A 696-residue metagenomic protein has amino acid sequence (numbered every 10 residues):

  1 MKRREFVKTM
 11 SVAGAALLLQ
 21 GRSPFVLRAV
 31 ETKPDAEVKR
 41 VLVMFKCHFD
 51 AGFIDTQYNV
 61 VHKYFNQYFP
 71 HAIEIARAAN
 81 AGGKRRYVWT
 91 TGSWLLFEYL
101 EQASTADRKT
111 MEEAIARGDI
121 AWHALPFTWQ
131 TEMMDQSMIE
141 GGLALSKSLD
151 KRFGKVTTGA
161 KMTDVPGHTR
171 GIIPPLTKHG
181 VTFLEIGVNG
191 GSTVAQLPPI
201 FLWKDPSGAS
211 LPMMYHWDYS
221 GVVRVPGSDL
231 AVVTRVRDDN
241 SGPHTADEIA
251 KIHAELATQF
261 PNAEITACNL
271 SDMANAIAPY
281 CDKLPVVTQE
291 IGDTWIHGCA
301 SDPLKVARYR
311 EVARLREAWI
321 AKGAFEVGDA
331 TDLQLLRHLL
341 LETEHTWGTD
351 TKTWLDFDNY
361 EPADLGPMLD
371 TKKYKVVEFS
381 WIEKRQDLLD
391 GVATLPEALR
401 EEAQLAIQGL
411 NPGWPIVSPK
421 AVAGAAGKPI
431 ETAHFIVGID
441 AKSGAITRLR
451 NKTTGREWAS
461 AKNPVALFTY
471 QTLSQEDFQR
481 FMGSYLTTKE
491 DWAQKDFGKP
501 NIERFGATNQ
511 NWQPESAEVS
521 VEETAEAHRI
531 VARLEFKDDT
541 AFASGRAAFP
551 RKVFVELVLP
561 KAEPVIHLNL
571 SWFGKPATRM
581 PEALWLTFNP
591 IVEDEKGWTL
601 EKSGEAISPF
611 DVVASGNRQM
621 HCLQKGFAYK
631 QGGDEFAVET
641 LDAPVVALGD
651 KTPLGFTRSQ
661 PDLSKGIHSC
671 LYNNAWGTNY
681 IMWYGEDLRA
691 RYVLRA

Functional and structural regions predicted by a protein language model:
E5-V26: N-terminal export signals
V12-A13, E31-L388, E522-A696: Catalytic-domain carbohydrate-binding cleft regions of carbohydrate-active enzymes
Q20-G21, T245, P396, P560: Generic structural signal for alpha-helix starts
D329, L333, L341-W572, Y684-L688: Catalytic and substrate-binding regions of extracellular carbohydrate-active enzymes, especially polysaccharide lyases
